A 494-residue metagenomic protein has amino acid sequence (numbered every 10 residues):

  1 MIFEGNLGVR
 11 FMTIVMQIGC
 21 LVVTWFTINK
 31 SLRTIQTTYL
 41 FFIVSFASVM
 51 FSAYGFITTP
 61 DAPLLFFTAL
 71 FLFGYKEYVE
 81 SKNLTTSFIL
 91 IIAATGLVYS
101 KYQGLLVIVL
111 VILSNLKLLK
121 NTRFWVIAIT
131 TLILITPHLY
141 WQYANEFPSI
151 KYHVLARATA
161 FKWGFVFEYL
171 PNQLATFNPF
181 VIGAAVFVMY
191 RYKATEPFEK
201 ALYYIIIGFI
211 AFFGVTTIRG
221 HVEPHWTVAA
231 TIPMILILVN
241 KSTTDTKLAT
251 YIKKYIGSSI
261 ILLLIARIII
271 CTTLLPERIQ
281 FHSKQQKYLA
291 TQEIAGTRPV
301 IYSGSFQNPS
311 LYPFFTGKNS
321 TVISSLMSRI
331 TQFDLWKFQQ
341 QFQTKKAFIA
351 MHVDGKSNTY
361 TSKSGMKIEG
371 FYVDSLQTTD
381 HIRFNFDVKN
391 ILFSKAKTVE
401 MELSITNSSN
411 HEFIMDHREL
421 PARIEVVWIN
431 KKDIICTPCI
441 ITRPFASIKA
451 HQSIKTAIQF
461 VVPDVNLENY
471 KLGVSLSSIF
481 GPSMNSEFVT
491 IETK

Functional and structural regions predicted by a protein language model:
F11-L32, L70: Transmembrane-helix motifs of polytopic, lipid-linked glycan transferases
T24-A47, L65-F66: Transmembrane-helix signature of polytopic, membrane-embedded enzymes that assemble or transfer cell-envelope glycans
K30-I35, F71-T86, A194: Membrane-interface transmembrane helices that cradle and orient dolichyl/undecaprenyl
A53-P63: Short acidic/glycine- and proline-prone juxtamembrane loop motifs at membrane-interface regions of multi-pass membrane
G74-S81, A94, L106-L132, F161 (+1 more regions): Perimembrane helix-loop-helix junctions
T85-K101, T131-I133, F213: Membrane-interface alpha helices of multi-pass inner-membrane proteins
L116, A175-E196: Hydrophobic, aromatic-rich transmembrane alpha-helices and their immediate juxtamembrane boundary segments
T250-T297, S305-V322, L326-M327, A350-V353: Membrane-proximal, lumen/periplasm-facing interface regions of secretory-pathway glyco- and lipid-modifying enzymes
